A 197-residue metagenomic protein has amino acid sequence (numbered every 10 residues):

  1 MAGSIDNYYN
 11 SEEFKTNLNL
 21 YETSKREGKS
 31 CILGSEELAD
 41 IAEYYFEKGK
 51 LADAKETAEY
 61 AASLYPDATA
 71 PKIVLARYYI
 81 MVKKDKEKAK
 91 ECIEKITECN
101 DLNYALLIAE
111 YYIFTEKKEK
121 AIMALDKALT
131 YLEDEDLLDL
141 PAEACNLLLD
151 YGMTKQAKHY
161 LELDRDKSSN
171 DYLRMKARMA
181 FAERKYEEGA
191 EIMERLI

Functional and structural regions predicted by a protein language model:
E22, R26, E59, I93-E94 (+3 more regions): Alpha-solenoid helical repeat scaffolds
D40-I41, L75, I108-Y111, E143-A144 (+1 more regions): Structural register within alpha-helical repeat arrays
G49, K83-K84, E116, G152 (+1 more regions): Residue-level detector of the short coil/turn that links helix A to helix B within each tetratricopeptide repeat
A52, K86-E87, E119, K155 (+1 more regions): Residue register within tetratricopeptide repeats
P66, C99-D101, E133-E135, K167-S169: Short coil turns that delineate tetratricopeptide repeat
P71, Y104, L137-L140, Y172: TPR alpha-solenoid repeat register
